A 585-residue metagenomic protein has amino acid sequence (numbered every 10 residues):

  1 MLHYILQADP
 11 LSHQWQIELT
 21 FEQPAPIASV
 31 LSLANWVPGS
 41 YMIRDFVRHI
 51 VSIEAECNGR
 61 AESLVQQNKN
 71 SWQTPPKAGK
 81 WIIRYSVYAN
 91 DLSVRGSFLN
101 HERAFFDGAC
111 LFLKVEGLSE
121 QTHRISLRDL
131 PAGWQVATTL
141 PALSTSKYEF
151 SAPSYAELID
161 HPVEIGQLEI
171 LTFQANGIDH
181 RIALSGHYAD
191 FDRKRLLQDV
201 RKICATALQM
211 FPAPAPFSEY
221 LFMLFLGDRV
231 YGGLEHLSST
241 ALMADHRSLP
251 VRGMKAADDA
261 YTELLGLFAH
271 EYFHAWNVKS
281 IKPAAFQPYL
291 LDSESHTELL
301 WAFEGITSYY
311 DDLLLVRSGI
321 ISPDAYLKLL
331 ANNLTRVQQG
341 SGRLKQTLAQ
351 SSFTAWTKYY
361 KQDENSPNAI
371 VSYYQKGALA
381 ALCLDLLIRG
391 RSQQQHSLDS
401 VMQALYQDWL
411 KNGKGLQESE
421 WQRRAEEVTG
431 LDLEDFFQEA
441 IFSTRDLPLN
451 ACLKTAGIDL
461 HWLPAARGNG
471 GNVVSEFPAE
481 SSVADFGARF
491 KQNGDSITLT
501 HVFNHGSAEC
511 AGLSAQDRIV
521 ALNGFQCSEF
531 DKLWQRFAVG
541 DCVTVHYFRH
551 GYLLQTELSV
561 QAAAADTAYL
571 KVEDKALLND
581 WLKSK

Functional and structural regions predicted by a protein language model:
M1, Q14-E18, A28, K80-I82 (+5 more regions): Intrinsic-disorder/low-complexity, polar/charged segments enriched in Ser/Thr/Lys/Arg/Asp/Glu/Gln
M1-N35: Early extracytoplasmic/domain-onset interaction patches
E22, E56, R128, H546-F548: A generic structural motif
I43-S52, E56, R60-K202, T206-F217 (+3 more regions): Non-catalytic architectural context of zinc metalloproteases
L171-L300, Y310: Juxtacatalytic substrate-recognition/specificity segment
T240-R247, S280-I281, D292-R343, Y552: Post-HExxH zinc-binding segment in Zn-dependent metallohydrolases
D311, I321-K585: C-terminal recognition in membrane/secretory proteostasis and scaffolding
